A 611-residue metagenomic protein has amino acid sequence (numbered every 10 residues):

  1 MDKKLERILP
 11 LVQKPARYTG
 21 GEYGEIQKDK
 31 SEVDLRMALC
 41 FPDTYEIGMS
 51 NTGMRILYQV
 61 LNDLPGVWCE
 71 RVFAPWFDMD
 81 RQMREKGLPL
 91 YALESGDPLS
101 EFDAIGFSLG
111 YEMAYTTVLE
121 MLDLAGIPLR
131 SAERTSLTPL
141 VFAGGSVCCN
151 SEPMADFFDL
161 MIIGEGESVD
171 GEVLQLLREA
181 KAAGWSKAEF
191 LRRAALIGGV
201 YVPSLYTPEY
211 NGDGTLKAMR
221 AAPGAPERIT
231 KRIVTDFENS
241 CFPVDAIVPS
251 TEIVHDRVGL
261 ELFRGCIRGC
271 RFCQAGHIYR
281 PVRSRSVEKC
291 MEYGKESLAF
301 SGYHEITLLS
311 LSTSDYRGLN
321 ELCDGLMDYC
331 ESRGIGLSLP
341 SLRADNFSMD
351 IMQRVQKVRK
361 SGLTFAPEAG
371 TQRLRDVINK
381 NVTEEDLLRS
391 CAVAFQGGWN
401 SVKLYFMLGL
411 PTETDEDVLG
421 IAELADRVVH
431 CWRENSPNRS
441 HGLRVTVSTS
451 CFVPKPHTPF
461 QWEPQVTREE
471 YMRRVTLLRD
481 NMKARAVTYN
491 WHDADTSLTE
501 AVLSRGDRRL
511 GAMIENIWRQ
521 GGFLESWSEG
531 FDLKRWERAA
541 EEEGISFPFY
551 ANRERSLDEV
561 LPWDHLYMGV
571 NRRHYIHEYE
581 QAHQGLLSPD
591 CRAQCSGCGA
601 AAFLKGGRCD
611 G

Functional and structural regions predicted by a protein language model:
D2-Q27, S31, M37-L39, A484-G611: Radical SAM enzyme core and accessory elements
I8-A38, Y45-E46, P203, E209-G259 (+2 more regions): N-terminal [4Fe-4S]-dependent radical SAM core
M37-D43, L61, V248-Q274, L298 (+2 more regions): N-terminal pre-triad scaffold of radical SAM enzymes
L39-C40, M113, K295-K403, L408-T446 (+2 more regions): Conserved SAM/AdoMet-binding glycine-rich loop
N51, E252-E288, G597-G611: Canonical Radical SAM [4Fe-4S] cluster-binding loop centered on the CxxxCxxC motif and its immediate flanking residues
G66-D78: A short beta-strand-loop structural module common to alpha/beta enzyme folds
P75-R220, P459-D507, E515-S528: Glycine-rich beta-alpha loop elements in corrinoid/cobalamin-binding modules across cobalamin-dependent enzymes
F77-D78, P153, T207-G212, R317-G318 (+8 more regions): Flexible glycine/acidic-rich beta-alpha junction loops that bind and position SAM and/or redox cofactors in anaerobic
